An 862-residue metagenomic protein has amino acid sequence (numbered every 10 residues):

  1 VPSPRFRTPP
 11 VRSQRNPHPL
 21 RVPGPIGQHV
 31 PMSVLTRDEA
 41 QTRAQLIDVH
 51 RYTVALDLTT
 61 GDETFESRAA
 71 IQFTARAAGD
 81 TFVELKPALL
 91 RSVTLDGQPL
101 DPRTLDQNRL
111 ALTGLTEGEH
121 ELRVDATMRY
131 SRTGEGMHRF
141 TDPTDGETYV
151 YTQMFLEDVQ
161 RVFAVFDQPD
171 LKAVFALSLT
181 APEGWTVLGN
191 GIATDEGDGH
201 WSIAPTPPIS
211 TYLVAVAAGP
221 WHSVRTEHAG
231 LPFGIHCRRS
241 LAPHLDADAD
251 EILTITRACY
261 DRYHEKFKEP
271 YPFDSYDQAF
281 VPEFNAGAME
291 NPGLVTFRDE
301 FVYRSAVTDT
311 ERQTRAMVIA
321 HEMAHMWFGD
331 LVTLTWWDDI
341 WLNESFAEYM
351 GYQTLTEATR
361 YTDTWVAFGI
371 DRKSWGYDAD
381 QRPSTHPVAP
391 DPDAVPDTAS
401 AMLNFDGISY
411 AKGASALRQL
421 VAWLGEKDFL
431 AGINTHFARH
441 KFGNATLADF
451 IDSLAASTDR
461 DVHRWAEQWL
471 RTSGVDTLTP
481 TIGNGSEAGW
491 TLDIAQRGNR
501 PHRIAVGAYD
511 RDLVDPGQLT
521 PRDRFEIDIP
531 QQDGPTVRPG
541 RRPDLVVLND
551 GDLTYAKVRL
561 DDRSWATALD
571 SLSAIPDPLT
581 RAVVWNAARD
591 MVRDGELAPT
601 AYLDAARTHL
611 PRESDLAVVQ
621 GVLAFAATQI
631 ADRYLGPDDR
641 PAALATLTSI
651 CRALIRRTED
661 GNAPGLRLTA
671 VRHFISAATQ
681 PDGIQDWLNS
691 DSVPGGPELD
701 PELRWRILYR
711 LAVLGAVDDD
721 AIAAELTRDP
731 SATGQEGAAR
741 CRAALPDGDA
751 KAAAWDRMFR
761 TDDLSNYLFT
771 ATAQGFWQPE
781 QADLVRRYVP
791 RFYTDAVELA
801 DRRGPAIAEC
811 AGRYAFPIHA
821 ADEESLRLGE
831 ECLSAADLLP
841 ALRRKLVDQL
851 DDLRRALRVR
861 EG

Functional and structural regions predicted by a protein language model:
P2, N16-D274, E300, Y377-Q381 (+18 more regions): Acidic/His-enriched low-complexity segments
V22-P23, G27-V30, I203, I235-P501 (+4 more regions): Hydrophobic alpha-helical and helix-loop surface patches within well-folded domains that function as non-catalytic
G27, D96, F155, S178-A181 (+7 more regions): Non-catalytic accessory/interaction domains
L85, I319, R742: Small/polar loops that bind or transfer phosphate-bearing groups
A88, W365-V366, D756-T761: Charge-dense, low-complexity polyampholytic segments
